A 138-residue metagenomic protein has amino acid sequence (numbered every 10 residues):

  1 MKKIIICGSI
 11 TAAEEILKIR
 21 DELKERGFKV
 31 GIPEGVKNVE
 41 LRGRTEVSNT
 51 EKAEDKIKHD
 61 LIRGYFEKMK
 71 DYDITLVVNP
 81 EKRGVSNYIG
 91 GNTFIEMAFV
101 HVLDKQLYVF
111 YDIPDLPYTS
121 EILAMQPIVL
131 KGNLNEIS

Functional and structural regions predicted by a protein language model:
M1-S138: Conserved catalytic or regulatory cores that recognize and/or transform ribose-phosphate-containing ligands
